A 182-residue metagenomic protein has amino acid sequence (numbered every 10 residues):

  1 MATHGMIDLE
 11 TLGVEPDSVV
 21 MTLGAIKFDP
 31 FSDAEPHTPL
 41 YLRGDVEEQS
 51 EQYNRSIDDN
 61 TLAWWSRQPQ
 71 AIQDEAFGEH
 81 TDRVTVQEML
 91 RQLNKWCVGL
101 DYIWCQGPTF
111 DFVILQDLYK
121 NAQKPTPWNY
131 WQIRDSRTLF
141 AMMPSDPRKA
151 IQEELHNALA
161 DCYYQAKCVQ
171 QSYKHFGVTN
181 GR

Functional and structural regions predicted by a protein language model:
T3-G5, E10-C105: Conserved non-catalytic scaffold segment of RNase H-like nuclease domains
E10-L12, I26, G107-P108, V113 (+2 more regions): Anionic group-transfer/hydrolysis microenvironments
G13-E15, F140, A166: Hydrophobic positions within alpha-helical membrane elements
P16-S18, M143, V169: Short, function-defining helix-loop hinge/capping sites that tune catalysis or transport
Q92-K95, V113, D117, A141 (+2 more regions): Residue-level signal for well-ordered alpha-helical scaffold segments within enzymatic catalytic domains
N94-C97, T109-Y130: Substrate-recognition/cap helix-loop segment adjacent to the acidic, metal-dependent catalytic center of Asp-based
Y102-P108, V113-I114, P147-R182: Acidic, Mg2+-coordinating catalytic module of metal-dependent nucleases/exonucleases that use a two-metal-ion mechanism
P127-P147: Short, flexible loop segments at boundaries between secondary-structure elements
